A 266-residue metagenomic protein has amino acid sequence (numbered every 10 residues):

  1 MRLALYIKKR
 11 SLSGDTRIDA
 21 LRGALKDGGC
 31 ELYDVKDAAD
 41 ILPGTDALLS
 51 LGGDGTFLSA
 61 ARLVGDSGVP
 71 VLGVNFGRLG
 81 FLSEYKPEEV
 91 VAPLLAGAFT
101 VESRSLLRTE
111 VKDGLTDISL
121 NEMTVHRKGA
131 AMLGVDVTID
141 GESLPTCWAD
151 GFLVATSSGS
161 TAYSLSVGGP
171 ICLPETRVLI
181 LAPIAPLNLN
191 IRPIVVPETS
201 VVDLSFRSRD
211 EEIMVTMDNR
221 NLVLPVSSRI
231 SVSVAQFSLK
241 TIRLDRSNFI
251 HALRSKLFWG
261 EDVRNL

Functional and structural regions predicted by a protein language model:
M1-A47, L51, S59, P87-E102 (+1 more regions): ATP/NTP phosphate-donor binding region
I7, G52, N75, F206: Short beta-strand/turn micro-motifs composed of small residues that flank or help shape donor/cofactor-binding pockets
D54-T56, L79, S158-S160: Short glycine-rich anion-binding loops that position phosphate/pyrophosphate groups of nucleotides and phosphorylated
G68-P70: Proline-centered loop/turn at the N-terminus of a beta-strand
L79-G151: Catalytic core of DAGKc-family lipid kinases
S103-L107, S119-N121, A131-V135, D150-F152 (+5 more regions): A generic structural signal for short beta-strands and their flanking turns/coil linkers
D117, V125, I139-S143, R192-L266: ATP/nucleoside-binding phosphotransfer catalytic cores, i.e., glycine-rich phosphate-binding loops
C147-D150, V154-N190: Gly/Ser/Thr-rich active-site loops/lids in small-molecule metabolic enzymes that frequently grip phosphoryl groups
